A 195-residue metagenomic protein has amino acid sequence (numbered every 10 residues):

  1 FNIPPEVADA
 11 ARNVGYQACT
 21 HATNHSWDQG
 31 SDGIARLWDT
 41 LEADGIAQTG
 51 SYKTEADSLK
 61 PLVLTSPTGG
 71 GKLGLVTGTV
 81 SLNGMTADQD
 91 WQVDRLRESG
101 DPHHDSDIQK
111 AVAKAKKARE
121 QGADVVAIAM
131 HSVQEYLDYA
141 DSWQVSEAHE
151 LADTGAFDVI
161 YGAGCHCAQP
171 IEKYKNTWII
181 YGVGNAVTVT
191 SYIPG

Functional and structural regions predicted by a protein language model:
F1-A10, A123-F157: Active-site-proximal segments of metal-dependent phosphoesterases and phosphodiesterases across multiple
F1-G30, L37, Q48: N-terminal catalytic scaffold of extracellular/periplasmic and nuclease hydrolases that process anionic headgroups
R12, W38, E42, A111-G122 (+2 more regions): Surface-exposed amphipathic alpha-helices with a cationic face
V14-A18, A43-A47, G69-L73, E120-V126 (+2 more regions): Loop/turn elements at helix/coil->beta-strand transitions in domains of secreted/extracellular proteins
G15-A18, S142-G195: Conserved beta-sheet core of the metallophosphoesterase superfamily
H21, H25, V76, A127 (+2 more regions): Divalent metal-coordination and catalytic microenvironments
S26-W38, E55-P61, S81-T86, V133-L137 (+2 more regions): Active-site environment of divalent metal-dependent phosphoester hydrolases
T65-V126: Binuclear metal-dependent hydrolase catalytic cores centered on His/Asp/Glu-rich metal-binding motifs
